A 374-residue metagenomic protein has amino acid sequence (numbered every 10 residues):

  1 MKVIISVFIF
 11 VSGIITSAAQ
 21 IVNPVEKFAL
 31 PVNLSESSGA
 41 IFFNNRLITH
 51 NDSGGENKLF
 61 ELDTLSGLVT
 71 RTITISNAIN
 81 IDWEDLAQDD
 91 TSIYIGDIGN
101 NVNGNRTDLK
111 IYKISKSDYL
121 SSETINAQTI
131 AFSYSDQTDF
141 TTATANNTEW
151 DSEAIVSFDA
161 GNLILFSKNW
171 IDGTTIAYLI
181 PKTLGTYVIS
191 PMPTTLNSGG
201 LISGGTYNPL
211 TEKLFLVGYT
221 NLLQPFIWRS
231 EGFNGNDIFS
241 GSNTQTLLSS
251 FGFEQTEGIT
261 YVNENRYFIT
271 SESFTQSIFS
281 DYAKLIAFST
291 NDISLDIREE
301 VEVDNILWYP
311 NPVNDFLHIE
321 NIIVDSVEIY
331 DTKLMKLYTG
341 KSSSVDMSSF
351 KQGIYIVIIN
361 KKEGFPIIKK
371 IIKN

Functional and structural regions predicted by a protein language model:
M1-P24, I297, I356: Bacterial Sec-dependent N-terminal signal peptides
Q20-S294: Sequence/structural signature of beta-propeller domains
S66, Y330-L337, Y355: Short, glycine-anchored, charge-dense loop/turn motifs used at functional sites
T290-Y309: Residue-level detector of functionally pivotal "anchor" positions at catalytic/ligand-binding pockets or at interdomain
P310-H318: Short coil/turn motif common to extracellular beta-sandwich-like domains
N314, K351-Q352: Surface-exposed loops/turns
E320-V327: Short proline/glycine-enriched turn/loop motifs at strand-loop junctions of beta-rich domains
Q352-N374: C-terminal tail/sorting-segment detector
